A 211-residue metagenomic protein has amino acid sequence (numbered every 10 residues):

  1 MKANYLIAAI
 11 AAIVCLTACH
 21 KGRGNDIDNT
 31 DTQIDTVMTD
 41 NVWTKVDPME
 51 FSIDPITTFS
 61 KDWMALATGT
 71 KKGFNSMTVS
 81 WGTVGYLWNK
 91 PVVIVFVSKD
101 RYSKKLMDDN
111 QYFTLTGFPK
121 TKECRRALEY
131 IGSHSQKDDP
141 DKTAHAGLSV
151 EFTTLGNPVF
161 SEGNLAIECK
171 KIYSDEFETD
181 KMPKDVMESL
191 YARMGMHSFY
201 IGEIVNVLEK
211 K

Functional and structural regions predicted by a protein language model:
M1-Y5: Positively charged n-region of N-terminal signal peptides that target proteins for export
L6-I13: Sec-dependent N-terminal signal peptides
C15-A18: C-terminal motif of bacterial Sec signal peptides marking the signal peptidase cleavage site
H20-K211: Active-site-proximal mixed secondary-structure blocks
